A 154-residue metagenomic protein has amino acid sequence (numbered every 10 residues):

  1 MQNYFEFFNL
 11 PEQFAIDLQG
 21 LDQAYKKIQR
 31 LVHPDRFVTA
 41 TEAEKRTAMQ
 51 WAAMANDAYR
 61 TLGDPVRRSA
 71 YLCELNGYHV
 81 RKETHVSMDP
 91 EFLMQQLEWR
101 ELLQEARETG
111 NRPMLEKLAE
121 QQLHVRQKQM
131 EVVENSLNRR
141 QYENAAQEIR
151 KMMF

Functional and structural regions predicted by a protein language model:
M1-F154: C-terminal accessory/regulatory regions appended to core domains
